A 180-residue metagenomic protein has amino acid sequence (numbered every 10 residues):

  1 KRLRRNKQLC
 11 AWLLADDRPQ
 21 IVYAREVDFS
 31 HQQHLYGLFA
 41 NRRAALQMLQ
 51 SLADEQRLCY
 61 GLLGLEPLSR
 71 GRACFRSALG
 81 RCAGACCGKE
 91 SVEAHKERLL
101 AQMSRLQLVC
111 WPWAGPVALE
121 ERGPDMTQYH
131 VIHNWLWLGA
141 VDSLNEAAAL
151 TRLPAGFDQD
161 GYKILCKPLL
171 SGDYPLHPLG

Functional and structural regions predicted by a protein language model:
K1-G180: Conserved catalytic/ligand-binding micro-motifs in nucleotide and anionic cofactor chemistry
